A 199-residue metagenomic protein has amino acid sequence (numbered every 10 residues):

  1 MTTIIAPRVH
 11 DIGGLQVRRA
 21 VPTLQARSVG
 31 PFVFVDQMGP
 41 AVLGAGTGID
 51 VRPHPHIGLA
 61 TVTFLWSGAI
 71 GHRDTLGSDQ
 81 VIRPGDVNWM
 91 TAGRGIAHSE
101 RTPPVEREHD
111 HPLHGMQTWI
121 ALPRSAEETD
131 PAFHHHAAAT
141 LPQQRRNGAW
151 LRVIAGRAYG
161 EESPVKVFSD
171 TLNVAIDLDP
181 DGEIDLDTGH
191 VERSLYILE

Functional and structural regions predicted by a protein language model:
M1-P7: Short, Gly/Pro- and small/polar-rich lid/capping loops
V9-W66, L141, R146-D185, E192: A short glycine-rich, His/Asp/Glu-containing loop-to-beta-strand
V35, L65, M90-T91, Q117-A121: Short beta-strand segments
I57-G77, R83-V87, G93-A97, P180-G182 (+1 more regions): Glycine- and acidic-residue-biased ligand/ion/polar-headgroup-sensing regions
Q80, D86-N88, H98, P112-M116 (+4 more regions): Generic beta-strand structural signal
G93-A126: Ligand-binding loop in jelly-roll beta-barrel domains
Q117-R124, A137, A155-R157, D177-P180 (+2 more regions): Short, structured patches in soluble enzyme cores that scaffold and shape functional sites
I120-L151: Long amphipathic alpha-helical segments that form oligomerization/scaffold cores
